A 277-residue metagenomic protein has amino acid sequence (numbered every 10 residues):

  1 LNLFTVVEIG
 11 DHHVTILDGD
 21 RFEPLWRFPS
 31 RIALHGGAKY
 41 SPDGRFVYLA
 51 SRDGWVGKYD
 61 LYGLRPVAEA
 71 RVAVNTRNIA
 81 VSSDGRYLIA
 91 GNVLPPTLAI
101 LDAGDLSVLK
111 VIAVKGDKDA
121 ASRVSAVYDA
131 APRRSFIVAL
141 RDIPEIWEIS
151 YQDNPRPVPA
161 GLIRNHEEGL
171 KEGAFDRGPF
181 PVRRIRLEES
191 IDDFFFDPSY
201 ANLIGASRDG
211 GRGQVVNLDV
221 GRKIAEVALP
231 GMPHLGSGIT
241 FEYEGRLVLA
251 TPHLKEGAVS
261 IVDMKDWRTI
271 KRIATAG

Functional and structural regions predicted by a protein language model:
L1-G277: Predominantly soluble domains enriched in secretory-pathway, periplasmic, or organellar proteins
